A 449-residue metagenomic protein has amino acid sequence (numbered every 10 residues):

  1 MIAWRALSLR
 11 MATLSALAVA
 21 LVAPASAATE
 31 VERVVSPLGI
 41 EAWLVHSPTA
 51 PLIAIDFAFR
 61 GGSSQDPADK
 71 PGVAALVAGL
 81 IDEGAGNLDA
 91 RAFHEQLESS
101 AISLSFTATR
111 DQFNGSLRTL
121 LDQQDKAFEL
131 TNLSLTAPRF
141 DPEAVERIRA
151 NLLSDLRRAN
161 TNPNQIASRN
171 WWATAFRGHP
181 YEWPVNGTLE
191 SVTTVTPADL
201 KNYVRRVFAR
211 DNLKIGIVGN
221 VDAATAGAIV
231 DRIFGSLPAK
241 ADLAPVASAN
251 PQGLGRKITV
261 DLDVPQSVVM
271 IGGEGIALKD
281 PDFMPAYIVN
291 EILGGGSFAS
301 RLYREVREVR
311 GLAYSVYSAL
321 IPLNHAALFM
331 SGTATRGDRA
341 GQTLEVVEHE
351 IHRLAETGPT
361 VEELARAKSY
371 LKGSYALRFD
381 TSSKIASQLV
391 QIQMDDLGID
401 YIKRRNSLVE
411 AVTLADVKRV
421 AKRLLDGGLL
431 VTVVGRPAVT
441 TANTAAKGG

Functional and structural regions predicted by a protein language model:
I2-A3, V35, A92-D242, T259 (+3 more regions): Charge-rich, well-structured scaffold segments of protease-associated domains
S8-V22: Bacterial N-terminal signal peptides
A23-A27: Sec/Tat signal peptide C-region and signal peptidase I cleavage site
A28-A58: Mature N-terminal segment immediately following signal peptide/propeptide cleavage in secreted/periplasmic
V31, D56-L121, T161, S297-L312: M16/MPP (pitrilysin/insulinase) zinc-metallopeptidase core fold and M16-derived inactive scaffolds
W43-L44, P51-A54, S64-P67, K279-D280 (+1 more regions): Short, solvent-exposed loop/turn elements at domain surfaces
S47, D56-A58, D242-A299: His/Glu-based metal-binding/catalytic segments typifying zinc-dependent metallopeptidases
A50-L52, P71, R110-Q112, F208-R210 (+4 more regions): Short, solvent-exposed loop/turn segments at the edges of secondary structure
